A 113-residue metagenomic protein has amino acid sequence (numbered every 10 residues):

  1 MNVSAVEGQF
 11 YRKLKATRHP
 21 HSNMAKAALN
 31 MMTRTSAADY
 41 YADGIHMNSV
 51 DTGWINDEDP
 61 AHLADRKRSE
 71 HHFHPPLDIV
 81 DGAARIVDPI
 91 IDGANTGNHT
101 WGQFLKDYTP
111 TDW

Functional and structural regions predicted by a protein language model:
M1-A28, T33-A42, W54-H71: Catalytic loop of short-chain dehydrogenase/reductase
V3-V6, V50, V80, V87: Extended aliphatic helical segments
T17, T33-T35, T52, T96 (+2 more regions): Residue-identity detector for threonine
A38-D39, M47, A61-H62, Y108-D112: Residue-level detector of solvent-exposed, low-hydrophobicity positions
Y40-T52, G97-F104: Conserved Rossmann-fold SDR core element
R66-W113: C-terminal helical subdomain
